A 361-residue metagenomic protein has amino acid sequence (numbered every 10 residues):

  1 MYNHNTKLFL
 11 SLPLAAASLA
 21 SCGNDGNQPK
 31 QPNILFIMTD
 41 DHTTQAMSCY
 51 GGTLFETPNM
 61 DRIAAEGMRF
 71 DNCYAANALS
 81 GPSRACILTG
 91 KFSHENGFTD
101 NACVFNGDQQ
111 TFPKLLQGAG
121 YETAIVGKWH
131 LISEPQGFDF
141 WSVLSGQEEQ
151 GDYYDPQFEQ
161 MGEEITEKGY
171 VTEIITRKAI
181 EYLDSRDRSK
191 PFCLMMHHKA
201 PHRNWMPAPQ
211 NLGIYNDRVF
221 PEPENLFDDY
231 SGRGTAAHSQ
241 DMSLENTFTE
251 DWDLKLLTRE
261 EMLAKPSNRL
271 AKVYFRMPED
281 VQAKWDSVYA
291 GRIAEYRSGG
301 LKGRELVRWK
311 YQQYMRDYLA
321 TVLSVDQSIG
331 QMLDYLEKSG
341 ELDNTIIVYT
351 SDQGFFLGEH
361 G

Functional and structural regions predicted by a protein language model:
Y2-F9, C22-G361: Formylglycine-dependent sulfatase
P13-S21: Hydrophobic h-region of N-terminal signal peptides that target proteins for export in Gram-negative bacteria
